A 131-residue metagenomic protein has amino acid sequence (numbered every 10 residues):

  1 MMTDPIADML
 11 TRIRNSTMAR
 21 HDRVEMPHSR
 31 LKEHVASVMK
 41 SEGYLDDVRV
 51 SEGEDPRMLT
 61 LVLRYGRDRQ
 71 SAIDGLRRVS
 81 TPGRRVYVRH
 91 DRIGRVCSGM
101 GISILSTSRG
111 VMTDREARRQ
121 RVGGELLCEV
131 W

Functional and structural regions predicted by a protein language model:
M1-W131: Core subunits and conserved enzymes of cellular information-processing and envelope-translocation systems across
